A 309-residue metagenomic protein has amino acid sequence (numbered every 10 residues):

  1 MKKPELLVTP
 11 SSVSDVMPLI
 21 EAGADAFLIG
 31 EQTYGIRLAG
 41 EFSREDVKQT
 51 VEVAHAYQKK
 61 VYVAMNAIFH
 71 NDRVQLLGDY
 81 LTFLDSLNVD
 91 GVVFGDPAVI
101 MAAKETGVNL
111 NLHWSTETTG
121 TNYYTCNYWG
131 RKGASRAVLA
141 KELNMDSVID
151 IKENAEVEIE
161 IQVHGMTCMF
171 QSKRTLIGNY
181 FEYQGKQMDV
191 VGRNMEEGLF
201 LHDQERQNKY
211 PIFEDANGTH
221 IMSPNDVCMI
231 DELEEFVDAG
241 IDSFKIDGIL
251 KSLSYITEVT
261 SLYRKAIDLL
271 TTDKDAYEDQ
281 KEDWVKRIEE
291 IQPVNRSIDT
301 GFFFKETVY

Functional and structural regions predicted by a protein language model:
K2-T118, D146-K245, I249-Y309: Active-site pocket-lining/capping segments in soluble small-molecule metabolic enzymes
G133-A134: As written
A140-E142: Output/docking surface of receiver
